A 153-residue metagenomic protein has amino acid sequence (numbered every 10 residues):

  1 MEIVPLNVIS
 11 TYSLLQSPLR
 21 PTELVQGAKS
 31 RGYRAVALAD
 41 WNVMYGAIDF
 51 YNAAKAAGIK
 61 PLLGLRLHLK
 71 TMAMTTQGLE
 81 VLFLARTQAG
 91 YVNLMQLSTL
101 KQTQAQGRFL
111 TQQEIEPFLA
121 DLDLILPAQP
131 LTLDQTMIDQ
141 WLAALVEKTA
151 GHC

Functional and structural regions predicted by a protein language model:
M1-C153: Phosphodiester-processing cores and adjacent nucleic acid-binding clamps
